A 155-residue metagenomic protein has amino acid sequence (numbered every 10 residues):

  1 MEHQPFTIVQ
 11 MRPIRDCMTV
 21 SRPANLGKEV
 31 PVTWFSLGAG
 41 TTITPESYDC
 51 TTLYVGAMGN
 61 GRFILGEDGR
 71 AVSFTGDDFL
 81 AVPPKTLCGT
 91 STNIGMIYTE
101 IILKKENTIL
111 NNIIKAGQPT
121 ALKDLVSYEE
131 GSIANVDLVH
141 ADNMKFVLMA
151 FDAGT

Functional and structural regions predicted by a protein language model:
M1-P31, T44, S73-G76, L80 (+1 more regions): A short, N-terminal "cap"/entry segment at the start of jelly-roll beta-barrel domains of the cupin/DSBH fold
V32-T33, T42-I43, G59-L65, F79 (+1 more regions): Short beta-strand segments in beta-sandwich/barrel cores
W34-F35, P45-S47, T51-A57, F146-M149 (+1 more regions): His/acidic/aromatic-lined binding-pocket segments of jelly-roll/cupin-type domains and related regulatory beta-sandwich
F35, Y48, G66-D68, N93 (+2 more regions): Surface loops and adjacent helix of pleckstrin homology
G38-G40, D77, K85, F151-T155: Tight coil/turn sites that cap or link beta-strands
E46-G76: A short beta-strand-loop-beta hairpin characteristic of the jelly-roll/cupin
D49, T86-L87, I94, A153: A generic "binding-loop/recognition-motif" signal
F79, P83-T86, S91: Short, surface-exposed secondary-structure boundary micro-motifs
